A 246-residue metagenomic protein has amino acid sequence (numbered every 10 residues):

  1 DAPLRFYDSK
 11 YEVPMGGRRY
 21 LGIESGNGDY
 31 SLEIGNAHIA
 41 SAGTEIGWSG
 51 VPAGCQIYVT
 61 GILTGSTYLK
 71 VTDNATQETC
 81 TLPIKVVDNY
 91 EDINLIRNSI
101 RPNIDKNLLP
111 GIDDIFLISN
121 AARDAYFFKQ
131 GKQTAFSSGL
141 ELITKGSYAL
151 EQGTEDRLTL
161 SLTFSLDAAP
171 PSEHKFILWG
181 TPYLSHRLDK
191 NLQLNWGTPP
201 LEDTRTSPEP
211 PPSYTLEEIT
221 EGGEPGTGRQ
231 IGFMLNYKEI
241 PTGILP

Functional and structural regions predicted by a protein language model:
D1-P246: Extracytoplasmic soluble-region selector
